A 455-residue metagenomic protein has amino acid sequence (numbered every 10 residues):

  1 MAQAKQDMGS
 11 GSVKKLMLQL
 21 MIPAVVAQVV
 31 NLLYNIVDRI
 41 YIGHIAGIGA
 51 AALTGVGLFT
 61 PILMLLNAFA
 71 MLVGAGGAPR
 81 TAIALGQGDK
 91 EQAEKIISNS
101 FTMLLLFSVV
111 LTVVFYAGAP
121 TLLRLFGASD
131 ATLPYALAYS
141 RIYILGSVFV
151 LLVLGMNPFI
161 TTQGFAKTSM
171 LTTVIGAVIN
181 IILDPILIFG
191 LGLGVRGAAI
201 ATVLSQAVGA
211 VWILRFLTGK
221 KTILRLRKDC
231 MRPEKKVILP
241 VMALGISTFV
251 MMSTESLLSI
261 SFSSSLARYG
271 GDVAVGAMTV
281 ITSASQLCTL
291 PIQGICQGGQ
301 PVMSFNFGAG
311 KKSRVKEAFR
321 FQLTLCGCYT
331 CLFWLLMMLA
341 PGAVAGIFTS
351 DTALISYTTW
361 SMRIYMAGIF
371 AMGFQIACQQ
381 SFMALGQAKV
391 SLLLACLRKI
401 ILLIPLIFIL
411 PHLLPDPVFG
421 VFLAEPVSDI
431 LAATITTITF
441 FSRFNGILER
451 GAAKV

Functional and structural regions predicted by a protein language model:
M1-P23, T81-V148, G190-G245, M303-G368 (+1 more regions): Short alpha-helical transmembrane segments in multi-pass integral membrane proteins
M8-I48, P61-G76, R80, L105-T112 (+6 more regions): N-terminal transmembrane alpha-helices
Q19-D38, I142, G176, S205-G209 (+3 more regions): Transmembrane helical elements of multi-pass membrane transporters/channels
I22, D38, G77, G118-A119 (+12 more regions): Hydrophobic/aromatic residues in alpha-helical transmembrane segments
V29, L33-T54, L123-D130, I186-L193 (+6 more regions): Helix-terminus/linker motif at the lipid-water interface of multi-pass membrane proteins
A50-P61, A136, S140, A199 (+3 more regions): Small-residue hotspots at the loop-to-helix junctions and early N-terminal turns of transmembrane alpha-helices
L53-V113, V150-S169, S263, A277-L335 (+2 more regions): Small-residue-rich hydrophobic transmembrane alpha-helices
G74, Y143-T161, S169-A177, A198-V211 (+4 more regions): Short runs within selected transmembrane alpha-helices of multi-pass transporters and secretion channels
